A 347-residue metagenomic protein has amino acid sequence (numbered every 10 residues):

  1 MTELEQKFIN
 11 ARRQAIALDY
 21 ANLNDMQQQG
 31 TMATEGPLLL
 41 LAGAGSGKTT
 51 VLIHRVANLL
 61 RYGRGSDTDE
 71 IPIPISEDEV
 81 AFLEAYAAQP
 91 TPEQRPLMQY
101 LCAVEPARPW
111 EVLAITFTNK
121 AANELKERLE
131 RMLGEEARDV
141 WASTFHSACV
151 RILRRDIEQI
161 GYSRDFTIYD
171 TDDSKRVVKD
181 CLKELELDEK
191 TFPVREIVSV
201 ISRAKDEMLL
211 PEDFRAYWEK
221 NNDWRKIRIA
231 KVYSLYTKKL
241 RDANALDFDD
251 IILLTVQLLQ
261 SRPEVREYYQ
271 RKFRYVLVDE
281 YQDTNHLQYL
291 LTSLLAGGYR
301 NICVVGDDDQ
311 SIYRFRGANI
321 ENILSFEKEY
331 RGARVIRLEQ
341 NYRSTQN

Functional and structural regions predicted by a protein language model:
M1-S163, I168, E267, E321 (+1 more regions): P-loop NTPase Walker
N22, Q89-M98, F145-C149, I227-Y275 (+1 more regions): Conserved helicase/translocase P-loop NTPase motor core
G30, T34, F117, E136-V140 (+3 more regions): ATP-hydrolysis module of ASCE/P-loop NTPase motor domains, specifically the Walker B Asp-Glu catalytic pair
G36, A107-E111, E136-D139, G298-N301 (+2 more regions): Short glycine-/polar-rich loops that comprise or flank the Walker A/P-loop and associated switch/sensor motifs
N58, E280-H286, Q310-R314: Residues immediately C-terminal
N119, D180, Q310-N347: Conserved coupling/interface region of RecA-like P-loop/ASCE motor cores
K272, E280, D307: Walker B catalytic acidic pair
H286-N301, A318-S325: Short, conserved "post-DEAD/DEAH" coupling segment immediately C-terminal to helicase motif II within the SF2/RecA-like
